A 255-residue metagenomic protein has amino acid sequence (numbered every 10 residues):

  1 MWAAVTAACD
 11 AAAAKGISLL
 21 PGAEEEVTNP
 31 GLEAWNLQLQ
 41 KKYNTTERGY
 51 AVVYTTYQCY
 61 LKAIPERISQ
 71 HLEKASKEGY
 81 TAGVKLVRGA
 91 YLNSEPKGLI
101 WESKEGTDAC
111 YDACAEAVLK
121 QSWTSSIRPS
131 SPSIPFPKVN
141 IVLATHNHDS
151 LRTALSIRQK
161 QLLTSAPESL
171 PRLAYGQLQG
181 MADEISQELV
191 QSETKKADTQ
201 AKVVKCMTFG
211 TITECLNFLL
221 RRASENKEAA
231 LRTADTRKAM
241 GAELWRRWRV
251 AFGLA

Functional and structural regions predicted by a protein language model:
M1-A255: Positively charged, amphipathic and often flexible ligand-engagement surfaces
